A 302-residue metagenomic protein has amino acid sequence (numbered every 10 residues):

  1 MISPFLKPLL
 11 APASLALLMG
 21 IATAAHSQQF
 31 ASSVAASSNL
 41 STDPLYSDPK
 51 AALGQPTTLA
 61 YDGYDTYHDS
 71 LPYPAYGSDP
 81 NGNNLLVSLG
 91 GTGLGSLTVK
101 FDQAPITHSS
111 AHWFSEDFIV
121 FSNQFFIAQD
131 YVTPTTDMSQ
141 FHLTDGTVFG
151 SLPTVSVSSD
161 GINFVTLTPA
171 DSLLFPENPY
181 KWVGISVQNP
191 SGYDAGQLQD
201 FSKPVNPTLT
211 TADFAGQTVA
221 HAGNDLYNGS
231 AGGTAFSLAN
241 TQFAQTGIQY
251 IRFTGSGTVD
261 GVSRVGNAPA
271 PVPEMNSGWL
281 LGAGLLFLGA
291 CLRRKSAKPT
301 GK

Functional and structural regions predicted by a protein language model:
I2-A13: Bacterial N-terminal signal peptides that target proteins for export
P12-G20: Bacterial N-terminal signal peptides
I21-S27: Sec/Tat signal peptide C-region and signal peptidase I cleavage site
Q28-P153, P169-P269: A domain-level signal for the mature, folded cores of soluble proteins
I162-T168: Surface-exposed loop/edge segments in extracytoplasmic proteins
P273-L292: A short, hydrophobic C-terminal helix/tail in secreted or cell-surface proteins
G289-K302: C-terminal membrane-anchoring or membrane-association module
